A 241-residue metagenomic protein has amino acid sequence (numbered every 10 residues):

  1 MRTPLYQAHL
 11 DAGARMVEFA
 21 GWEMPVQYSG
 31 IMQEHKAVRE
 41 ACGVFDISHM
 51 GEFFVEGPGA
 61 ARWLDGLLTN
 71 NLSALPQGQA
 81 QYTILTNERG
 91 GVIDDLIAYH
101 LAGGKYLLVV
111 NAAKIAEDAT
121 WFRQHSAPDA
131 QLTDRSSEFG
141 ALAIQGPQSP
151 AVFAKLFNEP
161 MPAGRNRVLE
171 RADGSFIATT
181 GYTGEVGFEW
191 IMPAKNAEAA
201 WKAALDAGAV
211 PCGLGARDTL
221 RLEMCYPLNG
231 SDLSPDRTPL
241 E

Functional and structural regions predicted by a protein language model:
M1-T86, G91-I93, G215: Acidic, proline/glycine-enriched N-terminal capping motif
M1-V26, M32, Y99-E241: Conserved, structured C-terminal
A74-P76, L85-G91, L96-A102, Q124-H125 (+1 more regions): Short, charge-rich binding segments
